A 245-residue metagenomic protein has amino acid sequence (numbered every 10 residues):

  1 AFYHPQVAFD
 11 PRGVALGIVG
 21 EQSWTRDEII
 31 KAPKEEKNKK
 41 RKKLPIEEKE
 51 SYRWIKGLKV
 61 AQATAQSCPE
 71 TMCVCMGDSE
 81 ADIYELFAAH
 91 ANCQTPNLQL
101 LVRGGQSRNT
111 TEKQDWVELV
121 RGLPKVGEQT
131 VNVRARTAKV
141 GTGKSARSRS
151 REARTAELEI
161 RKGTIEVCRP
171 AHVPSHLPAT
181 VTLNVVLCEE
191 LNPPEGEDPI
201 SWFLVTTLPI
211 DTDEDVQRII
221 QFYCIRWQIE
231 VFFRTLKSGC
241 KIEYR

Functional and structural regions predicted by a protein language model:
F2, V7-R245: Single, function-defining residue in the core of a domain
